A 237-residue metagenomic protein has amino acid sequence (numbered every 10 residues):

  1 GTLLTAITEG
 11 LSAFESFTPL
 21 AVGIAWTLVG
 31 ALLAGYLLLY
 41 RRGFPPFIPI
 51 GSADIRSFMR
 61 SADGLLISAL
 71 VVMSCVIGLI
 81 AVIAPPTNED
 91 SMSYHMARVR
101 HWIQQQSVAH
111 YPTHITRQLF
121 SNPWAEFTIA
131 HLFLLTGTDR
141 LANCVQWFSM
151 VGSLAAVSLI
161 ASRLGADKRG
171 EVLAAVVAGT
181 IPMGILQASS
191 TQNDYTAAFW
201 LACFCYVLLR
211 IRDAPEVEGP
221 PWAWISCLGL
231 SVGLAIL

Functional and structural regions predicted by a protein language model:
G1-I55: Membrane-embedded, hydrophobic transmembrane alpha-helices
T2, G30-L39, L141-G165, C203: Transmembrane-helix motifs of polytopic, lipid-linked glycan transferases
A84-R98, Q104-T128, T136-R140: Extracytoplasmic catalytic/substrate-binding loops of multi-pass membrane glycan-assembly enzymes
I115, L186-T196: Short acidic/glycine- and proline-prone juxtamembrane loop motifs at membrane-interface regions of multi-pass membrane
R140-L141, V157-P182, A198-F199, E218-G219: Transmembrane-helix signature of polytopic, membrane-embedded enzymes that assemble or transfer cell-envelope glycans
G165, F204-W224: Membrane-interface transmembrane helices that cradle and orient dolichyl/undecaprenyl
A174-G179, Y206, V232, I236: Short helix- or helix-capping micro-motifs that position conserved polar/aromatic residues at function-defining sites
W222-L237: Membrane-interface alpha helices of multi-pass inner-membrane proteins
